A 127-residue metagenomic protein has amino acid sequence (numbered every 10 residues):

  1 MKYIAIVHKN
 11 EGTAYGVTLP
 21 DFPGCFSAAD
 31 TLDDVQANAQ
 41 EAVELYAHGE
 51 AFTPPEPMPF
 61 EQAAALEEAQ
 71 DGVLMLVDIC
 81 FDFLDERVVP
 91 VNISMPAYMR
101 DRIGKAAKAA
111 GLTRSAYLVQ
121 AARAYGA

Functional and structural regions predicted by a protein language model:
M1-K2, E44-K108, S115-A124: Short, charged, surface-exposed hinge/linker loops at domain edges that act as mobile lids or interdomain connectors
Y3, Y15, C25-S27: Structural detector for hydrophobic anchor residues on beta-strands
V7-F22: Short aromatic-glycine-(Arg/Gly/Cys) micro-motifs in beta-strand/loop hairpins
P23-D33: A short, exposed loop/beta-hairpin motif centered on an aromatic-Gly-Thr core
F26, K108-A109: Short N-terminal micro-motifs specific to bacterial/archaeal maturation and metal-cluster initiation sites
T31-A51: A short, charged, amphipathic alpha-helix used as a generic interaction element across diverse proteins
L32, R114-S115: Structural motif detector for alpha-helix initiation sites
